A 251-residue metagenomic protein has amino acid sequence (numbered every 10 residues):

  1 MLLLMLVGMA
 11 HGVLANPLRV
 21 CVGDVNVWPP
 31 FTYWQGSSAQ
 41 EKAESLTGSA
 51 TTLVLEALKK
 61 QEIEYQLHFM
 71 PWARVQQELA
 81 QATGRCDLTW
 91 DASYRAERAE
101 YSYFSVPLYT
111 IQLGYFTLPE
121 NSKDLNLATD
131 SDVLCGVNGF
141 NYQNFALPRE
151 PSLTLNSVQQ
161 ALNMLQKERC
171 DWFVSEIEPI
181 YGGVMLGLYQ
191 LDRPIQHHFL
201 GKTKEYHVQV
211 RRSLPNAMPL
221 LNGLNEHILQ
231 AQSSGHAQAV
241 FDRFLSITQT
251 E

Functional and structural regions predicted by a protein language model:
N16-E97, C135, F244: Extracytoplasmic small-molecule ligand-binding "clamshell" domains of the periplasmic binding protein/Venus flytrap
V25-N26, T110-G114, L188-N225, L245-E251: Periplasmic-binding protein-like
A43-E56, L118-E150, N156, A161-N163 (+1 more regions): Bilobed "Venus flytrap"/periplasmic-binding protein-like clamshell domains and structurally analogous long
T51-K60, Q209-R243: Extended ligand-binding regions for polar small-molecule ligands
L58-Q61, H68, A73-C86, Y103 (+2 more regions): Short helices/loops that flank or line small-molecule/ion binding pockets
E64, N144-N156, L191-R193, H227-E251: Ligand-binding clefts/hinges and TM-proximal coupling segments of bilobed small-molecule sensing domains
H68-D130, G139-Y142, H198-G201: Acidic, polar ligand-binding/catalytic clefts
A80, D91-E100, W172-T203: A ligand-binding cleft/hinge motif common to bilobed small-molecule-binding domains
